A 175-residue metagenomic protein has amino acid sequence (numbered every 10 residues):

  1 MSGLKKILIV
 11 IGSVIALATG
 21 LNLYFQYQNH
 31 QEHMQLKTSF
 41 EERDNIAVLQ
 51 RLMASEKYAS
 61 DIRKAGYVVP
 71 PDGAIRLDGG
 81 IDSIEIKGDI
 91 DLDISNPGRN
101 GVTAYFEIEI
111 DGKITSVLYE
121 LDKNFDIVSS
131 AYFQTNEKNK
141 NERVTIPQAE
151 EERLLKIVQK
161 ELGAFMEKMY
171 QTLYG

Functional and structural regions predicted by a protein language model:
M1-A16: N-terminal Sec-pathway targeting helices
K6-I7, Y27, L121-N124: Intrinsic disorder/low-complexity segments enriched in polar/small residues
I15-Y24: Hydrophobic alpha-helical membrane-insertion segments, chiefly the h-region of N-terminal signal peptides
N22, N29-E32, E107, Y119: Polar/charged side chains located within well-ordered beta-strands of beta-rich proteins
Y24-P97: N-terminal export/targeting and maturation segments
E85-G175: Extracytoplasmic electrostatic interaction patches
